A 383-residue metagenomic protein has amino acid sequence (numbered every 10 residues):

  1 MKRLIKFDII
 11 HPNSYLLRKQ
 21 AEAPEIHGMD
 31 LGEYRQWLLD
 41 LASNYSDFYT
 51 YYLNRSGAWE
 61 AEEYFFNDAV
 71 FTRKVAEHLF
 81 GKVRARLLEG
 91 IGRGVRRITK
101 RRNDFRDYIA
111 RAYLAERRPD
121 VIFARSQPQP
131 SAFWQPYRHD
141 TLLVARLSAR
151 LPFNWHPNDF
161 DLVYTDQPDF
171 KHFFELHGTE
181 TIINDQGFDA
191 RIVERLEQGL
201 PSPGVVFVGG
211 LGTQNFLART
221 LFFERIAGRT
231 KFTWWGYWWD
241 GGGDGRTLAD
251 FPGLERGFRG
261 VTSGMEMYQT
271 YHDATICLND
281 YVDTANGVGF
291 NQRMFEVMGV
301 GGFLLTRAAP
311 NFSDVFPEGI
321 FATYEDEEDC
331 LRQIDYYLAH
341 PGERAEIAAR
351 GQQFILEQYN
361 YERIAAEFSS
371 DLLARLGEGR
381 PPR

Functional and structural regions predicted by a protein language model:
M1-F66, T72-V75, L162-G319: Nucleotide-sugar donor-binding catalytic core of glycosyltransferases
D47-R117, V121-D161, T165-D166, T179: Internal alpha/beta domain cores that form substrate/cofactor-binding pockets in large enzymes and binding proteins
L114-A115, Y271, I334: Short hydrophobic patches on amphipathic alpha-helices that form coiled-coil/helix-mediated interaction surfaces
I320-E327, Y337-P341: Conserved acidic donor-binding segment of nucleotide-sugar-dependent glycosyltransferases
C330: Catalytic phosphate/metal-binding cores of nucleic-acid and nucleotide-processing enzymes, i.e., regions that mediate
L338-A339, L372-P381: Short, hydrophobic alpha-helical segments
A339-S370: A charged, aromatic-enriched C-terminal amphipathic alpha-helix characteristic of glycosyltransferases across folds
